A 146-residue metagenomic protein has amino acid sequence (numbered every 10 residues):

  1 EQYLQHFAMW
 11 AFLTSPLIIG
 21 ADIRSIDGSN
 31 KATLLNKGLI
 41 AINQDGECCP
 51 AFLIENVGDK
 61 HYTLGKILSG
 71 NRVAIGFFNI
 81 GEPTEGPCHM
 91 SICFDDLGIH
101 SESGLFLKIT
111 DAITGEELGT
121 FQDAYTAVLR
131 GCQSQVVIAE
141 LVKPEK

Functional and structural regions predicted by a protein language model:
E1-P50: Aromatic/acidic polysaccharide-binding cleft in carbohydrate-active enzymes
Q2-Q5, E102, L118, R130: Active-site-proximal structural scaffolding
W10-L13, I18-G20, N56-S101: Carbohydrate-binding surface patches
L17, R24, E47, S69 (+3 more regions): Short, glycine-/Ser/Thr-/acidic-enriched flexible segments
A51-E55: Edge strands and adjacent loops of beta-rich recognition modules
I75, I109, C132: Hydrophobic, well-ordered secondary-structure elements that form the walls of internal hydrophobic environments
F94-T114: Solvent-exposed beta-hairpin/edge-strand motifs
G119-K146: C-terminal beta-strand-rich structural cap/linker in extracellular carbohydrate-active enzymes
